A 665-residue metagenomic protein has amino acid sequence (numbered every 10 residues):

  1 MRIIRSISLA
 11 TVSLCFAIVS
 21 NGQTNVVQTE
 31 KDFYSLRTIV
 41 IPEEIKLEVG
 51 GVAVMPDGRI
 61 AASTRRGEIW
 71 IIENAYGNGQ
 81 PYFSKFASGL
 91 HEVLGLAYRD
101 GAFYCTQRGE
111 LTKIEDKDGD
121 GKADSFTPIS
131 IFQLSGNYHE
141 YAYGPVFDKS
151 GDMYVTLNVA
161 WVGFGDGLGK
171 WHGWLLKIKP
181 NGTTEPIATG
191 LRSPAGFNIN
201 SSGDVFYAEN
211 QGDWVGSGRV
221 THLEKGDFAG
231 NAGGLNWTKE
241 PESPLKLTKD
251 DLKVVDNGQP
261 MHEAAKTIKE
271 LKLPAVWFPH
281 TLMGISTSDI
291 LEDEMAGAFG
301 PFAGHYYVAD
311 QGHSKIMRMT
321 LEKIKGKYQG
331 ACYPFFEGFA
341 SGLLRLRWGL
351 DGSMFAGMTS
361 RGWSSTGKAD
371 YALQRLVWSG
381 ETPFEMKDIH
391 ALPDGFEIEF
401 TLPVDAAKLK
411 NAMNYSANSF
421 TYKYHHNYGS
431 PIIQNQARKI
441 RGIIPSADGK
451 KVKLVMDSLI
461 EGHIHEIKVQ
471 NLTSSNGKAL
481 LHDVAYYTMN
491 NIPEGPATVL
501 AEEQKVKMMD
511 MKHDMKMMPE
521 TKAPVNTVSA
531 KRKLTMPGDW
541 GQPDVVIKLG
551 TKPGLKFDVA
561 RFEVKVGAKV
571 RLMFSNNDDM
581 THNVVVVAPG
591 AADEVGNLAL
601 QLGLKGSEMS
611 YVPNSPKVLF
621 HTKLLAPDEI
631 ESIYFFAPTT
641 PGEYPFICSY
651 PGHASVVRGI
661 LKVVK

Functional and structural regions predicted by a protein language model:
Q23-P383: Beta-propeller domains with acidic blade repeats across secreted/periplasmic ectodomains and cytosolic WD/CNH propellers
A53-V54, R59-I60, A560-V586, E631-P645 (+1 more regions): Beta-strand cores of secreted/periplasmic/IMS beta-sandwich domains, seen most often in copper-related folds
G380-E381, D539-K569: N-terminal edge beta-strand
G380-E385, D405, V469-S529: Acidic, Ser/Thr/Gly/Pro-rich low-complexity segments and short DxT(G/T)-type signature motifs
D394-I398, V452, A568-L572: Structural beta-strand segments of beta-rich domains
E399-G442, I467-S474, D483-Y487, V586: Short, surface-exposed alpha-helix to beta-strand junction/turn motifs within ectodomains of secreted and cell-envelope
I432-A447, A592-T639: Extracytoplasmic beta-sandwich strand-turn segments characteristic of Greek-key/jelly-roll folds
P524-L534, P616-K665: Extracellular/periplasmic metallocenter environments
